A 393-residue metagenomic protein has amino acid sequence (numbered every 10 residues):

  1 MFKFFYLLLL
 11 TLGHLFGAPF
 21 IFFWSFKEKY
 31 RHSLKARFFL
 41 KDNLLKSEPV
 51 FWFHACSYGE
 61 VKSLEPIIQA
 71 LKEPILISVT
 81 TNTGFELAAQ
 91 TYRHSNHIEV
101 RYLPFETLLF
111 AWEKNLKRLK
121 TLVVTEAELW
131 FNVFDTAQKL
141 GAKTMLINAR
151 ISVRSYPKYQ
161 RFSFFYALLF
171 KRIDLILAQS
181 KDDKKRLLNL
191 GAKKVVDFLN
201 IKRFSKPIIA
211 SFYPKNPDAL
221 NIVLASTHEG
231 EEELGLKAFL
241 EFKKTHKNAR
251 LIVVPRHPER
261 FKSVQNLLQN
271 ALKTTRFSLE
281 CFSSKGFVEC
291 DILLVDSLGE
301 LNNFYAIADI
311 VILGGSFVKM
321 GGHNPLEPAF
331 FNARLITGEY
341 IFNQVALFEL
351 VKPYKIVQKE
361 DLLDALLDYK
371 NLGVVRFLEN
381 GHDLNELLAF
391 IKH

Functional and structural regions predicted by a protein language model:
M1-R37: A transmembrane-helix-recognition feature enriched in membrane-embedded lipid enzymes and envelope glyco-/phospholipid
S25, L34-A36, S47-A210, T227-E229 (+2 more regions): Active-site and donor-binding regions of nucleotide-sugar-utilizing enzymes
G59-L71, P207-L279: Conserved catalytic-core segment of nucleotide-activated headgroup transferases in glycan assembly
Y92-V100, Q265-D296: Nucleotide-activated donor-binding/catalytic signature segment of Leloir-type glycosyltransferases, i.e., the conserved
F110-K117, S283-C290, L298-D309, F330: Short acidic alpha-helix that forms the nucleotide-activated donor recognition element in Leloir-type transferases
V133, E231, E300, H323-N324: Conserved sugar-transfer catalytic core signal across GT-A, GT-B, and GT-C glycosyltransferases
I173, L301, A306-N380: Catalytic binding pocket for nucleotide-activated donors in carbohydrate/polymer assembly enzymes
N380-H393: C-terminal alpha-helical cap of glycosyltransferases
